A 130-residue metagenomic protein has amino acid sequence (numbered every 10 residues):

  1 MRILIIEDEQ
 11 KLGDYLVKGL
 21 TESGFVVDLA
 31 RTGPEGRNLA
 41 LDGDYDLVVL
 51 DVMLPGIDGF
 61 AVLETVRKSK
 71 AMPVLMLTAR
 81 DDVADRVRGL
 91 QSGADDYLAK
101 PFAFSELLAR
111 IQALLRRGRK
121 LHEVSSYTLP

Functional and structural regions predicted by a protein language model:
M1-K120: N-terminal/domain-start alpha-helical segments
G118-P130: CheY-like receiver
